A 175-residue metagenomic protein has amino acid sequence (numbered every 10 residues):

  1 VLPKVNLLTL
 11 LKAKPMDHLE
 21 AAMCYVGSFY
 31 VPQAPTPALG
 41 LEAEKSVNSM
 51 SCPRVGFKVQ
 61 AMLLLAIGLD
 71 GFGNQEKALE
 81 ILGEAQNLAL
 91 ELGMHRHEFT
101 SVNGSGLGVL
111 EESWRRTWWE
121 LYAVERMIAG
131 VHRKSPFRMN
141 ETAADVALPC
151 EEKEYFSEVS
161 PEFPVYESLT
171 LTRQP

Functional and structural regions predicted by a protein language model:
V1-Q60, L64-L65, F72-N74, H95 (+1 more regions): Acidic, Ser/Thr/Pro-rich intrinsically disordered transcriptional activation regions
L64-L65, N74, E84, T117 (+1 more regions): Short, hydrophobic/aromatic alpha-helical segments in well-folded domains
G93-G108: Asp-box/WD-like beta-propeller blade repeats and closely related beta-sheet repeat scaffolds
G106, L110-P175: Fungal transcription factor middle regulatory core
